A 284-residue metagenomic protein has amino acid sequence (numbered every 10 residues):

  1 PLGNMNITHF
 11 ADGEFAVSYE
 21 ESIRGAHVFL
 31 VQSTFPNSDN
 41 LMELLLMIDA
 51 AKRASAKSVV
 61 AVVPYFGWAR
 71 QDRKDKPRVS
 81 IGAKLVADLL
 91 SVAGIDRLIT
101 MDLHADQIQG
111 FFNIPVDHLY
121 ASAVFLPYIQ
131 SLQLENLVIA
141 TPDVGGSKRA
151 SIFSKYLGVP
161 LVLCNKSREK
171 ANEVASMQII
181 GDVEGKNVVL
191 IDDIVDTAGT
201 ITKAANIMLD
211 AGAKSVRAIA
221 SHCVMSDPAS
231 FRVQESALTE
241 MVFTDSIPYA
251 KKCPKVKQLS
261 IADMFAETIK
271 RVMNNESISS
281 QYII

Functional and structural regions predicted by a protein language model:
P1-I284: PRPP-associated nucleotide enzymes
